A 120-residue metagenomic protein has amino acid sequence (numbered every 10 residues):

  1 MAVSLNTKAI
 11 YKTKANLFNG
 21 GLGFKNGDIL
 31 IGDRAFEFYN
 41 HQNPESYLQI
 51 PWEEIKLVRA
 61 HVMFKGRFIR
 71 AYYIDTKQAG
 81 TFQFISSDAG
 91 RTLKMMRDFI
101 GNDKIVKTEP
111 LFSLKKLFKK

Functional and structural regions predicted by a protein language model:
M1-L30, L48, S87, D98 (+1 more regions): Anionic N-terminal interaction surfaces
K14-N16, R34, H41, M63 (+2 more regions): Generic structural motif
N19-D28, G32-A71: Phosphoinositide-binding peripheral membrane targeting modules
E54, Y73, P110-L114: Residue-level signal for alpha-helical context at structural boundaries
A71-D75, F118: Short, flexible, solvent-exposed loop/turn segments with mixed acidic/basic and small polar residues
I74-D98: Canonical phosphoinositide-binding patch of PH/PH-like domains
